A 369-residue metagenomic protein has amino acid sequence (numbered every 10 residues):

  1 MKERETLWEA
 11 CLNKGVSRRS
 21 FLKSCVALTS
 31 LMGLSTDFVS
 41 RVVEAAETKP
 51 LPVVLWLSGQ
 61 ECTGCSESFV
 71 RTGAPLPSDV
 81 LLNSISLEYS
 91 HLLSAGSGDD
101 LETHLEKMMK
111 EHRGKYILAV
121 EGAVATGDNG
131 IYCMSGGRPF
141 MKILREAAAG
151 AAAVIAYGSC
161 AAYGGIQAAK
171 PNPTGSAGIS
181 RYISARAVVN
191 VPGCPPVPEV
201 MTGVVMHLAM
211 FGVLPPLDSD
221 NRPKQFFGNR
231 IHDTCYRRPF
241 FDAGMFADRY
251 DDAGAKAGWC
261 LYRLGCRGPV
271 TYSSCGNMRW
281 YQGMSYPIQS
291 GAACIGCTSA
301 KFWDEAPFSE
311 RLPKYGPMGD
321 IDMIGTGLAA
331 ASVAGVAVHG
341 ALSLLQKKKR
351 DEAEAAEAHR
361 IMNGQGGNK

Functional and structural regions predicted by a protein language model:
M1-V16, V43-E44, G364-N368: N-terminal secretory signal peptides
S20-V42: N-terminal export signals
A46-L51, G59, S66, P77-G193 (+1 more regions): Metabolite-binding pocket within alpha/beta catalytic cores that recognizes anionic/polar moieties
E199, M206-R279: A conserved mid-domain beta-alpha-beta active-site/ligand-binding segment of alpha/beta enzyme cores
A253-G254, M278-P287, F308-G319: Short cysteine/histidine-rich metal-coordination sites, predominantly Zn2+-binding motifs
G316-L328: Juxtamembrane/start-of-transmembrane alpha-helix segments at the extracytoplasmic/lumenal side of membrane anchors
V333-Q346: Alpha-helical transmembrane segments
E352-K369: Cytoplasmic C-terminal tails of single-pass
